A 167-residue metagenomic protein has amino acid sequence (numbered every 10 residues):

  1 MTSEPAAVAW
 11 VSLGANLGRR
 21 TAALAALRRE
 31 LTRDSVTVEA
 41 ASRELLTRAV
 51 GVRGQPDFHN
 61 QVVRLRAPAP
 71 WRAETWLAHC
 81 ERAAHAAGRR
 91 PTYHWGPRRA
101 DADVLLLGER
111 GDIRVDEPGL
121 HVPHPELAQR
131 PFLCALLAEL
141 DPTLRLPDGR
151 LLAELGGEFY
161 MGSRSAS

Functional and structural regions predicted by a protein language model:
T2-R48: N-terminal beta1-alpha1 ligand-phosphate binding loop
G14, R66-P68: Solvent-exposed residues in well-ordered beta-strands and their adjoining turns, especially edge/terminal strands
E44, V50-H59, A69-S167: Flexible, gly/pro- and Lys/Arg-enriched active-site loops
